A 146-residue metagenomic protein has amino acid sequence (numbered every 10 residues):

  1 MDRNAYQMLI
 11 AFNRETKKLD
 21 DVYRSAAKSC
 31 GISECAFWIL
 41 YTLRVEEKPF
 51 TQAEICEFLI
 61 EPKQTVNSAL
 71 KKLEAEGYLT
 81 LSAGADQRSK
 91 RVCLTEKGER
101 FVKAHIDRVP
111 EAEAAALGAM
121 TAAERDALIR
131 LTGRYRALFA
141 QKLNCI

Functional and structural regions predicted by a protein language model:
M1, A122-I146: C-terminal regulatory/oligomerization modules of transcriptional regulators
M1-C30: N-terminal leader segment of winged-helix/HTH proteins
N4, M8, C35-A36, T51 (+2 more regions): N-terminal positioning helix adjacent to the helix-turn-helix/winged-helix DNA-binding module
N13, Y41-E47, I106, G133: Short, locally clustered residues in the helix-turn-helix/winged-helix DNA-binding domain
D21-T65: N-terminal helix-turn-helix DNA-binding core of bacterial DNA-binding proteins
K71-R130: Charged, amphipathic alpha-helical coiled-coil/dimerization segments
